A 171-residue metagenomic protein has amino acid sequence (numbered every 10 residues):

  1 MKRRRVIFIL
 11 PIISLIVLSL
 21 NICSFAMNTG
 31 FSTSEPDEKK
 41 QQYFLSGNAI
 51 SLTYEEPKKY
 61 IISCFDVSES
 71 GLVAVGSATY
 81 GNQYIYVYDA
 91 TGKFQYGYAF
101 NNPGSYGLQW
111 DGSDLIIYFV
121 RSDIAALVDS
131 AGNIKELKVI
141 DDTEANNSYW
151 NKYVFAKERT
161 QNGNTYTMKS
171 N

Functional and structural regions predicted by a protein language model:
M1-R3: N-terminal secretory signal peptides that target proteins for export/translocation
R5-N171: Eukaryotic scaffold repeat domains enriched in small/polar residues
